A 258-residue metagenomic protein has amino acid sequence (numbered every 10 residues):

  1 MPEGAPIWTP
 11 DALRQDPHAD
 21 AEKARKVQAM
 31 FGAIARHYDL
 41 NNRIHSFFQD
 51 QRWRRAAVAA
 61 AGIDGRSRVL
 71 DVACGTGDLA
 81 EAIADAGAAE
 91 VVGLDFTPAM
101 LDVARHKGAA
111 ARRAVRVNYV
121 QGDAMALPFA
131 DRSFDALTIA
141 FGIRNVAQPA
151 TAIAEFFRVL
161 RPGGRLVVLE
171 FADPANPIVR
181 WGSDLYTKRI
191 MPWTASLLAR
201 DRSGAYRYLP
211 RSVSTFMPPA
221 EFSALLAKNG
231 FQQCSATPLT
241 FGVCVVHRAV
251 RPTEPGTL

Functional and structural regions predicted by a protein language model:
M1-Q28: N-terminal auxiliary segments of SAM/dcSAM-dependent transferases
R25, A172-L225, S235: C-terminal alpha-helical "lid/dimerization" subdomain adjacent to the S-adenosyl-L-methionine
H37-L40, F47-S67, A82: Conserved alpha-helix/loop element of class I SAM-dependent methyltransferases that forms part of the SAM/SAH-binding
R68-A126: Class I SAM-dependent methyltransferase SAM/SAH-binding core
M125-A136: A short acidic, Gly/Pro-enriched loop at the edge of an enzyme's catalytic core that lines a small-molecule cofactor
D135-P149: A short SAM/SAH-binding and catalytic strip from SAM-dependent methyltransferases
A150-R165: A short glycine-rich, Lys/Arg-flanked "PGG" loop and its adjoining helix->strand segment in the class I
N229-Q232, P238-L258: Core SAM-dependent methyltransferase catalytic element
